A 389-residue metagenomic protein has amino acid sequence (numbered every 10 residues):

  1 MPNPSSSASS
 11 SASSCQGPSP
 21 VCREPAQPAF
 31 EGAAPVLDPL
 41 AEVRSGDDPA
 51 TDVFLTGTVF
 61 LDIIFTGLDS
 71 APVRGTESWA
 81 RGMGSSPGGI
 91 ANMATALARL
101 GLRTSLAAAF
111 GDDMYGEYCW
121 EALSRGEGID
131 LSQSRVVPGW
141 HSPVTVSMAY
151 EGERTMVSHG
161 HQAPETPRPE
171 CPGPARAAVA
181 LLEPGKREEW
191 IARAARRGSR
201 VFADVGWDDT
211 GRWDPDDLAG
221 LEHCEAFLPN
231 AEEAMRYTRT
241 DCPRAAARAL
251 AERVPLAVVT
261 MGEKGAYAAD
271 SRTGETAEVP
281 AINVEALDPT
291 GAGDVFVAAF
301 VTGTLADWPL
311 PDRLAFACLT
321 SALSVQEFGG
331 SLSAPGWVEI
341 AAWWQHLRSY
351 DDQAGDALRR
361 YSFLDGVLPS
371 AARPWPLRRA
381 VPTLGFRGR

Functional and structural regions predicted by a protein language model:
P2-S7, S13-F54, P243-R389: Conserved phosphate-binding/catalytic region of the ribokinase-like
D48, P172-A175, L221-E222, A251: A short, aliphatic-rich alpha-helical micro-motif
F60-R74, Y267-E278: Acidic-glycine-rich active-site phosphate/pyrophosphate-binding loop
L61, V73-G84, R99-A178, R197 (+1 more regions): Conserved N-terminal subdomain of the carbohydrate kinase-like
R81-G84, G160-Q162, V205-T210, E232-E233 (+1 more regions): Short, acidic/turn-prone active-site loops that include or flank metal/cofactor- and phosphate-binding residues
A94-R103, G303-A306: Alpha-helix C-terminal capping segments
A177-R248, L256, E263-A266, S271: Conserved beta-alpha-beta core of the PfkB/ribokinase-like small-molecule kinase fold
